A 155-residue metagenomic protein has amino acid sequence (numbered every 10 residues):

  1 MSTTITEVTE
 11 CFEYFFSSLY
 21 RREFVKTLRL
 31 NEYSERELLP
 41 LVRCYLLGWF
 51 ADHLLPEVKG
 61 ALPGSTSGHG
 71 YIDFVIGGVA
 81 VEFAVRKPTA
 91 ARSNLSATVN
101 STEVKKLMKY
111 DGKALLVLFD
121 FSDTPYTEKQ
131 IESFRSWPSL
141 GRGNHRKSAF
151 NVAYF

Functional and structural regions predicted by a protein language model:
M1-G48: Interdomain/boundary linker segments immediately adjacent to catalytic/signaling cores
M1-T6, Y71-S93: Solvent-exposed, charged interface segments at domain starts and junctions
F12, F74, V81-F83, L116-V117 (+1 more regions): Hydrophobic beta-strand residues in large extracellular and virion-surface proteins
L30, G48, D52-A80: Active-site metal-binding core of divalent-cation-utilizing nuclease and nuclease-like domains
E35-E37, E57, E82, E103: Acidic-residue sensor for enzyme active/binding pockets
A80-P138: Catalytic cores of nucleic-acid endonucleases
S136-F155: Non-catalytic C-terminal interaction segments of nucleic acid-processing enzymes
